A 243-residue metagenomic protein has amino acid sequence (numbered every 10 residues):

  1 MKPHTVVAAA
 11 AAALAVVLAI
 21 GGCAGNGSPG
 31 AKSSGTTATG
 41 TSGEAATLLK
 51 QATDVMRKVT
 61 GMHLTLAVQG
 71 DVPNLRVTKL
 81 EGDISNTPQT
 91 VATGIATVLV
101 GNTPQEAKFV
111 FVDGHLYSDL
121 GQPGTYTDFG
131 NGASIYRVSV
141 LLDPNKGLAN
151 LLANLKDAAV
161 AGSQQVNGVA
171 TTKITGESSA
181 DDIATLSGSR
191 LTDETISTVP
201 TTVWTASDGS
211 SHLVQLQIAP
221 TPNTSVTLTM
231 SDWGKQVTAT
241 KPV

Functional and structural regions predicted by a protein language model:
K2-V6, A24-V243: Subset-of-secretome marker
T5-A15: Sec-dependent N-terminal signal peptides
A19-G22: C-terminal motif of bacterial Sec signal peptides marking the signal peptidase cleavage site
